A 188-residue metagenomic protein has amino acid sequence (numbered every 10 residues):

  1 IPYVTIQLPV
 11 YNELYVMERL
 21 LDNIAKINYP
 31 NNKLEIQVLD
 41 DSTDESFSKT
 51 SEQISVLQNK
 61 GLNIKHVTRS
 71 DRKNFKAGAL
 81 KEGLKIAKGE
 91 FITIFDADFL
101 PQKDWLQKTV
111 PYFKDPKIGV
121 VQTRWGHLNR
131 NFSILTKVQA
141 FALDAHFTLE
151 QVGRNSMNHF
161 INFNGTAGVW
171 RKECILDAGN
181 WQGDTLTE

Functional and structural regions predicted by a protein language model:
I1, T5, I27-Y29, K81 (+1 more regions): Catalytic cores of nucleotide-enabled group-transfer and carboxylate-activating enzymes in metabolic and assembly-line
I1-D22: N-proximal low-complexity "stem/linker" segments adjacent to membrane-targeting elements
Y3-T5, E35, L176: Cell-envelope/extracellular polymer assembly enzymes that use nucleotide-activated donors
L8-V10, D40, F95: Short beta-strand/turn micro-motifs composed of small residues that flank or help shape donor/cofactor-binding pockets
R19-N23, A79-E82: Well-ordered alpha-helical segments embedded in enzymatic catalytic cores
D22-T68, R72: Acidic donor-binding segment of Leloir-type glycosyltransferases
S42, D96-L100, D184: The conserved acidic donor/metal-binding loop of glycosyltransferases
I54-F91, K103-T187: Long helical/loop segments within the catalytic core of UDP-sugar-dependent glycosyltransferases, especially the large
